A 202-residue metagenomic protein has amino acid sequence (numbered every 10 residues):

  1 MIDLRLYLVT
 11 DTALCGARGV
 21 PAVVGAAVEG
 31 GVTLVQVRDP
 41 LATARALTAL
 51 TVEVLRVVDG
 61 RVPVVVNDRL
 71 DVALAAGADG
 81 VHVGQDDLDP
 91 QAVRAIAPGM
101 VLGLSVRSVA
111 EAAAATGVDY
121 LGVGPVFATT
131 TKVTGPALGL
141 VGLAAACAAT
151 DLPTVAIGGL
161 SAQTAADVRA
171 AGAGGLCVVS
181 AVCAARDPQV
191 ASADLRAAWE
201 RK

Functional and structural regions predicted by a protein language model:
M1-P90, A95-V118, G135, A145-T154 (+3 more regions): Conserved N-terminal beta1-alpha1 strand-loop-helix module at the mouth
P40, V126-A128: Short glycine-rich anion-binding loops that position phosphate/pyrophosphate groups of nucleotides and phosphorylated
D119-V126: Non-cysteine beta-strand/loop elements that form the S-adenosyl-L-methionine
V123, I157-L160, L176-V182: Glycine-rich beta-strand-to-loop/alpha-helix junction loops that act as flexible
A128-T129, A184: Short beta->alpha connector loops of Rossmann-like oxidoreductase domains
T130-T134: Short, glycine/charged-rich beta-strand-loop motifs at protein surfaces that mediate ligand recognition and catalysis
G142: Conserved cofactor-binding/catalytic machinery of classical short-chain dehydrogenase/reductase
